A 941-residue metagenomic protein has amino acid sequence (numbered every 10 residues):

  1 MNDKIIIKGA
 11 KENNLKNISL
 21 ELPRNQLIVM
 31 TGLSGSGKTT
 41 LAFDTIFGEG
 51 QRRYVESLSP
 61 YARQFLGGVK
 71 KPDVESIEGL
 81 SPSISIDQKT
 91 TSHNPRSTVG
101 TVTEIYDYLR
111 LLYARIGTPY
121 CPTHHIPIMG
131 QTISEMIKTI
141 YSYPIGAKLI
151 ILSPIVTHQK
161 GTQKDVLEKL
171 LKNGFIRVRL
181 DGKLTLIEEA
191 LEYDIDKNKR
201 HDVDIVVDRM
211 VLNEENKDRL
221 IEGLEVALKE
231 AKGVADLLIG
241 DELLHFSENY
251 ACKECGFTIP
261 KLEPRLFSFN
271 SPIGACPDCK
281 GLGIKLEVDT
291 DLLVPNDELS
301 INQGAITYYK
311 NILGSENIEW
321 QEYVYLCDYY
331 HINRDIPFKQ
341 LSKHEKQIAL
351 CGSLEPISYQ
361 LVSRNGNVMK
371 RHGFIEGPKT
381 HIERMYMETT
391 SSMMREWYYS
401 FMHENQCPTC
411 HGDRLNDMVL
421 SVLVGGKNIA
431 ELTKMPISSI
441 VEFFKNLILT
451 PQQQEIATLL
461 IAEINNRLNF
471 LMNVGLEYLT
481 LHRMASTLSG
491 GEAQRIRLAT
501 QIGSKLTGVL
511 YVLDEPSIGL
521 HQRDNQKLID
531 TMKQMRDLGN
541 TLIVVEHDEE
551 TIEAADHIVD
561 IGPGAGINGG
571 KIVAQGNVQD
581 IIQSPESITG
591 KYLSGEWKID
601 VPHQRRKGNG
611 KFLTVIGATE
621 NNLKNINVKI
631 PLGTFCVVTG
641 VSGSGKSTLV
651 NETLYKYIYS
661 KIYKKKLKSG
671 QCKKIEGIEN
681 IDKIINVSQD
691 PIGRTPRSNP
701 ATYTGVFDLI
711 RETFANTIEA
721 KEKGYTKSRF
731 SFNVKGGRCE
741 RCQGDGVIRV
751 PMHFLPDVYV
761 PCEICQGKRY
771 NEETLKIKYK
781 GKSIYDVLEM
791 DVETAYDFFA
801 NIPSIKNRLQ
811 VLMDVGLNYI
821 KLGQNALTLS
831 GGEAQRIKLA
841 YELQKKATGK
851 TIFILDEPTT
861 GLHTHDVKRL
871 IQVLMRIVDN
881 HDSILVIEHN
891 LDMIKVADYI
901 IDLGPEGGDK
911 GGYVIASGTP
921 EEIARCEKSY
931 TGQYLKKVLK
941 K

Functional and structural regions predicted by a protein language model:
M1-K941: Conserved phosphate-binding elements of NTP-dependent enzyme cores
